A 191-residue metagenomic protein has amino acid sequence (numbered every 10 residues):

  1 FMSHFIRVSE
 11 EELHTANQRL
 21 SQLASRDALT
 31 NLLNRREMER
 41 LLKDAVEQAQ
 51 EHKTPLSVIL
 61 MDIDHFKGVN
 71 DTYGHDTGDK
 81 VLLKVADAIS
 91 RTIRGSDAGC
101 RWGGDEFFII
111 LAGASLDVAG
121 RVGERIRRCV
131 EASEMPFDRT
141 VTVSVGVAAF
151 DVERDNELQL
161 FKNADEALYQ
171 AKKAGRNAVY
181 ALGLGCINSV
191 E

Functional and structural regions predicted by a protein language model:
I6-S9, L13, L20: Heptad-repeat alpha-helical coiled-coil signal-transmission segments
S21-Q22, R35-P55, A86-R94, A112: Short regulatory alpha-helical coupling segments that immediately precede and/or link into cyclic nucleotide signaling
S21-R40, M61-H75, L83: Conserved nucleotide-binding and Mg2+-coordinating catalytic segments in signaling enzymes
S57-D62, G99: Active-site-flanking beta-strand signature of metal-NTP-handling nucleotidyl enzymes and homologous cyclase-like
K67, L82, A88-S90, C100 (+2 more regions): Short beta-strand->loop micro-motif that forms the acidic, two-metal-ion catalytic signature in nucleotide-processing
A86-S90, V118-E134, N163-D165: Alpha-helical scaffold within the catalytic cores of cyclic-nucleotide enzymes
A98-R101, R139: A short pre-motif secondary-structure segment
L116, G120-G123, F150-E191: Catalytic-core segments of nucleotide cyclases and related cyclic-nucleotide turnover enzymes
